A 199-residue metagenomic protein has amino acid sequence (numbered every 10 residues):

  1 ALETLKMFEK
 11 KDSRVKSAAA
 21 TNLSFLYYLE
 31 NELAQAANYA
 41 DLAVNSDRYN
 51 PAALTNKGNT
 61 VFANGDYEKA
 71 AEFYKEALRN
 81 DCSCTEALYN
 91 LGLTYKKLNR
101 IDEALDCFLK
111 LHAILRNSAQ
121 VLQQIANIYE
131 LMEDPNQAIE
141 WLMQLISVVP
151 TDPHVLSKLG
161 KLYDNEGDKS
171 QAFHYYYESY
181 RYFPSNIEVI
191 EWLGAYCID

Functional and structural regions predicted by a protein language model:
K11-D12, S46, N80, I114-L115 (+2 more regions): Structural marker of alpha-solenoid helical repeat scaffolds
L29, A63-N64, K97, L131 (+2 more regions): Register position in tetratricopeptide repeats
